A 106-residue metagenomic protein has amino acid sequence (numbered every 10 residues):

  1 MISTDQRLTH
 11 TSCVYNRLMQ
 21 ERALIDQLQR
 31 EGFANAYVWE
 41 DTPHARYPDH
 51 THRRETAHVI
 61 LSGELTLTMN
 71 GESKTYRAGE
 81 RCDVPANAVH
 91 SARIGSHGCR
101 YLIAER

Functional and structural regions predicted by a protein language model:
M1-E40, R46-P48: A short, N-terminal "cap"/entry segment at the start of jelly-roll beta-barrel domains of the cupin/DSBH fold
Q27, R46-H52, M69, R93-I94: Short histidine-centered beta-strand/loop micro-motifs that create catalytic or ligand/metal-coordination sites
R46-Y47, R81-C82, A86-S91: Histidine-centered metal-chelating micro-motifs
T51-L67: Short, conserved beta-strand element in jelly-roll/cupin
N70-A86: Short acidic-glycine-tyrosine-enriched beta hairpin
A86-R106: Ligand-binding loop in jelly-roll beta-barrel domains
